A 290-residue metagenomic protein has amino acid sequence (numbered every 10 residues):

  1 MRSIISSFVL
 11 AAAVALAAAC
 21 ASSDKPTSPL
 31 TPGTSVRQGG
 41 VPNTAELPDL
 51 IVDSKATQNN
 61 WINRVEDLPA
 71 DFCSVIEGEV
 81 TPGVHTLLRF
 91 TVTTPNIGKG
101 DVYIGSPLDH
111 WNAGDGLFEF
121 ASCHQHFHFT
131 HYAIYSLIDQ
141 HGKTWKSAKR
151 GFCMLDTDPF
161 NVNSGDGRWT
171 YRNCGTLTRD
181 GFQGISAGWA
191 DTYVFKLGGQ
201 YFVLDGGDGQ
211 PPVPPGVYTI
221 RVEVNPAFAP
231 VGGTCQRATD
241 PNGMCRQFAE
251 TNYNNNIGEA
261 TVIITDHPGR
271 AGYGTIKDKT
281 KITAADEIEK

Functional and structural regions predicted by a protein language model:
M1-V9: Bacterial N-terminal signal peptides that target proteins for export
L16-A19: C-terminal motif of bacterial Sec signal peptides marking the signal peptidase cleavage site
A21-D24: Bacterial signal peptide processing site
P26-K290: Extracellular/luminal regions of secreted and cell-surface proteins that mediate adhesion/ECM remodeling
